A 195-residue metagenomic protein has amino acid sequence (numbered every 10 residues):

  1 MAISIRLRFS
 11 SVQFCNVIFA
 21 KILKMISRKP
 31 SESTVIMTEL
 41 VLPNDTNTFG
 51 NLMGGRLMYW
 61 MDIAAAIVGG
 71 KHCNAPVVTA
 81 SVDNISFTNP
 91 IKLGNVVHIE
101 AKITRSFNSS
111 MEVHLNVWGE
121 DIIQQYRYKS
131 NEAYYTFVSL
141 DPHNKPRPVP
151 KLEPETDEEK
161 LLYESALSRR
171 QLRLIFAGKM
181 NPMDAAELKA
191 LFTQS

Functional and structural regions predicted by a protein language model:
R6-R8: Basic polycationic patches enriched in arginine
M25, S31-V35, K92-L93, T104-S195: HotDog/MaoC-like acyl-thioester-processing domains
R28-T34, L52, I63-E100, T104-R105 (+2 more regions): Hydrophobic beta-strand-centered segment that forms part of the acyl-chain substrate-binding groove
T46-M58, L191-S195: A conserved, well-ordered hydrophobic junction motif at loop->secondary-structure transitions
